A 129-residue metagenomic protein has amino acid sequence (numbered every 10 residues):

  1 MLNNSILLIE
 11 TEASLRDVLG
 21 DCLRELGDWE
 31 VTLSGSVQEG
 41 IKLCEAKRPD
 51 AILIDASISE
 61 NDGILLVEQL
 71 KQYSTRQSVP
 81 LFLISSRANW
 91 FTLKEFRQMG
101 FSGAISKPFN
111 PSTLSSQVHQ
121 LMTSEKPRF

Functional and structural regions predicted by a protein language model:
E10: Conserved acidic carboxylate
A13-T32: Two-component/phosphorelay signaling modules centered on CheY-like receiver
L33-A51: Acidic, metal-coordinating helix/loop segments flanking the phosphotransfer/catalytic sites of two-component signaling
I54-L70: Conserved phosphotransfer microenvironments
L65, A88-A104, S116: Alpha4 helix (beta4-alpha4-beta5 surface) of REC/receiver domains from two-component response regulators
F109-V118: C-terminal output helix
H119-F129: The C-terminal output helix
